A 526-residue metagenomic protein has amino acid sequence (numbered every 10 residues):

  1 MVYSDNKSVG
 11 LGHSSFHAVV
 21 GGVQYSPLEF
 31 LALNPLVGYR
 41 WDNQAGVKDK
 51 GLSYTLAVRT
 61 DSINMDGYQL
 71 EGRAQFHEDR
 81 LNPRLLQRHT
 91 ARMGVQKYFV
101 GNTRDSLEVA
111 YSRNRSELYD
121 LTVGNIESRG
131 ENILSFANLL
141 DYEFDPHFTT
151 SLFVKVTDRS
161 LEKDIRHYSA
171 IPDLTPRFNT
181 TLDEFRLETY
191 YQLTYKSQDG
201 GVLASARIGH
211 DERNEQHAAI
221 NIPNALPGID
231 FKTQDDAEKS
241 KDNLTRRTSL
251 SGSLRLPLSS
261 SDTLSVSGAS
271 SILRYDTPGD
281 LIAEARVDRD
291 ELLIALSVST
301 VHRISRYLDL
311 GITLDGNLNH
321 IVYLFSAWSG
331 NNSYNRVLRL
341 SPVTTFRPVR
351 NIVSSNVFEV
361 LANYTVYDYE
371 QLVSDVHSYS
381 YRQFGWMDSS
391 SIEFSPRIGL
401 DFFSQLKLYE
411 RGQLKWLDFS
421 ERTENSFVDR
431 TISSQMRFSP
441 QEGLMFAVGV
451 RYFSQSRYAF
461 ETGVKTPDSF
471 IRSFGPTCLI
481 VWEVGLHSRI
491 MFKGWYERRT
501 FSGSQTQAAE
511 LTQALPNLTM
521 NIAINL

Functional and structural regions predicted by a protein language model:
M1-L526: Gram-negative and organellar
